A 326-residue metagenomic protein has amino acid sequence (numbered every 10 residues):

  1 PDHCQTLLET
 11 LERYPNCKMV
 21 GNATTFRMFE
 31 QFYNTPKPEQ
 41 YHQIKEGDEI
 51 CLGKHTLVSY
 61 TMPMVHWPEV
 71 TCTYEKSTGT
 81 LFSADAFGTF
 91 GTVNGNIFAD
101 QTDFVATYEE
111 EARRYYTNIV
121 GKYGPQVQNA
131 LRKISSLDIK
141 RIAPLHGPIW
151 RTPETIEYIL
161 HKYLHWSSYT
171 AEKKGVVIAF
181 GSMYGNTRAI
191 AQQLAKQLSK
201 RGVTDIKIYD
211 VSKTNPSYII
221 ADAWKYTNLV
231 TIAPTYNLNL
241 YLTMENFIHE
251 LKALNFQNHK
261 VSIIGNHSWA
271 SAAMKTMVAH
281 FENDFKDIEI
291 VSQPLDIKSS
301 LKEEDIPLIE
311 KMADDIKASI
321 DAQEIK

Functional and structural regions predicted by a protein language model:
P1-L11: Di-metal (Zn2+ and/or Mg2+/Mn2+) metal-binding site signature of metallo-dependent hydrolases with the MBL/beta-CASP
T6, T214-I219: Short acidic active-site motifs
E12, Y33-T102: Catalytic core of the metallo-beta-lactamase
N16-T25: Short internal beta-strands
S83, I178-G181, I264: Short hydrophobic segments within beta-strands
V93, F104-I142, G147-I149, Q193-Y209 (+1 more regions): FMN-binding flavodoxin-like domain, especially the glycine-rich phosphate-binding loop
R141-K173: Terminal amphipathic helices with adjacent charged low-complexity linkers/tails
A179-K200: Short, charged N-terminal beta->alpha structural module
